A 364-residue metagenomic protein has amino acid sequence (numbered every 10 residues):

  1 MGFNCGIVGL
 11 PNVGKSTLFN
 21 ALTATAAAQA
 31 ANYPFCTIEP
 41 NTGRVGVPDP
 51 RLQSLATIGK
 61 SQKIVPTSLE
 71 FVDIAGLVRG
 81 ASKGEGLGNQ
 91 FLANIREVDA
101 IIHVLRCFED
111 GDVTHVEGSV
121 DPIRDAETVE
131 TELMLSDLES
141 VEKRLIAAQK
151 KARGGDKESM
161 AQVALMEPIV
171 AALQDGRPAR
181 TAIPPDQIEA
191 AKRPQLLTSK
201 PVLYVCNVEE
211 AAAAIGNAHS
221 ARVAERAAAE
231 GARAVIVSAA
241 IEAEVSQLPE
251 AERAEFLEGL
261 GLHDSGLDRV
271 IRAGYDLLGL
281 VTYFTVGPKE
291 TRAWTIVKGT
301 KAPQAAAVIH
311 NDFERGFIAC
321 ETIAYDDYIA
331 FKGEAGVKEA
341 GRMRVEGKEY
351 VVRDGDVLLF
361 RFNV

Functional and structural regions predicted by a protein language model:
M1-T114, E142, A148: Conserved G1/Walker A P-loop phosphate-binding module
G2-V8, V13, F19, E142 (+2 more regions): C-terminal-of-GTPase-core extension/linker across diverse P-loop GTPases
T17, P34, E70, F108 (+5 more regions): Generic signal for short, ordered secondary-structure residues within or immediately flanking folded domains
L22, G84-L87, V116-S119, N217-A221 (+1 more regions): Short, glycine/charged-enriched secondary-structure capping and boundary segments
A26-P34, N41-G43, R51-S54, K83 (+10 more regions): Glycine-rich, flexible loop/turn motifs
F35, D49-L52, V65-F71, E85-D99 (+9 more regions): Amphipathic alpha-helical transducer elements in NTP-driven molecular machines
G43-P48, A75-E85, R96-K157, A172-D186 (+1 more regions): Conserved Switch II/interswitch segment of TRAFAC-class P-loop GTPases
P48-D49, D121, P249, A324: Helix N-terminus capping/helix-initiation residues
